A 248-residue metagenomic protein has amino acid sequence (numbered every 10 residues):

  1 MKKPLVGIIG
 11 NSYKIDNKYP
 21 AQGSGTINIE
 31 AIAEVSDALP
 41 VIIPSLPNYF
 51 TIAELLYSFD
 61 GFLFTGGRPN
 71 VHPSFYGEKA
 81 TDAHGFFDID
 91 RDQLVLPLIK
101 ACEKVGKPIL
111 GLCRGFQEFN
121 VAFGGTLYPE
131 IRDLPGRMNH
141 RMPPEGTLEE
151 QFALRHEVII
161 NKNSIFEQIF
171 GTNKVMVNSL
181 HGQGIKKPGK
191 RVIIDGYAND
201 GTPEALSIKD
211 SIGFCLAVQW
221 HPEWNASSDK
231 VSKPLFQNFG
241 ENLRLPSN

Functional and structural regions predicted by a protein language model:
M1-L110, V121, Y128, R132-F170 (+5 more regions): N-terminal beta1-alpha1 cap of cysteine-dependent amidohydrolase-like domains
C113: Conserved G/P- and acidic residue-centered "switch" motifs that form tight phosphate/ATP-binding loops in soluble
F116: The feature captures the ABC ATPase H-loop/switch
I212-F214: A short, structured beta-strand/loop element
L216-Q219: Active-site-proximal beta-strand elements of phosphoester/diester hydrolases
